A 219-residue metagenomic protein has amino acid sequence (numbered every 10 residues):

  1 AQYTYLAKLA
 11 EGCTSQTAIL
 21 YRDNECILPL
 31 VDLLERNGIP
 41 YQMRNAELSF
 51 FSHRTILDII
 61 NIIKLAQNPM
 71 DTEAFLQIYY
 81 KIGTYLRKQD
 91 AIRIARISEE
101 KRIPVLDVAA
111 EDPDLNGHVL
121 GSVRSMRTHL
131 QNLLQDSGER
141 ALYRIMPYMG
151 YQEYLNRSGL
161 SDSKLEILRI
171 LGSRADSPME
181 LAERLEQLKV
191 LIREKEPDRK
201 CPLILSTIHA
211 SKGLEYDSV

Functional and structural regions predicted by a protein language model:
A1-L20, L76, L106-P113, Q152-R157: Inter-lobe coupling/hinge region of RecA-like P-loop helicase motors
A1-P40, K64-P69, N132-Q135: Helicase P-loop NTPase motor core
S15-I19, P202-I204, V219: Generic beta-sheet signal
N24-C26, E47-F51, S211-K212: Conserved nucleotide-binding/hydrolysis micro-motifs of P-loop NTPases
R36, E47-G83: Conserved short internal alpha-helix adjacent to the catalytic or cofactor-binding core of large enzyme scaffolds
I39, E111-A210, L214-E215: Accessory C-terminal helicase-associated subdomains
I59, L76-E100, N116: Helix-hairpin-helix
